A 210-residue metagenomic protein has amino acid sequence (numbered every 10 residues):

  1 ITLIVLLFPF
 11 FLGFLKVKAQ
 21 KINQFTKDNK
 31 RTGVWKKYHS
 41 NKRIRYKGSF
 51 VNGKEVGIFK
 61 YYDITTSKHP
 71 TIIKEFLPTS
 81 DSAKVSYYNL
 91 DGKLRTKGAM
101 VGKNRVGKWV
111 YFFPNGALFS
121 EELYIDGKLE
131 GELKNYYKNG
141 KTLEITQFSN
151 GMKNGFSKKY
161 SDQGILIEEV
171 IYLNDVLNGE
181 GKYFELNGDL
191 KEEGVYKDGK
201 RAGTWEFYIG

Functional and structural regions predicted by a protein language model:
I4-G13: Bacterial N-terminal signal peptides
F14-G210: Glycine/tyrosine- and acidic-biased, solvent-exposed loop/turn segments at the edges of beta-strands
